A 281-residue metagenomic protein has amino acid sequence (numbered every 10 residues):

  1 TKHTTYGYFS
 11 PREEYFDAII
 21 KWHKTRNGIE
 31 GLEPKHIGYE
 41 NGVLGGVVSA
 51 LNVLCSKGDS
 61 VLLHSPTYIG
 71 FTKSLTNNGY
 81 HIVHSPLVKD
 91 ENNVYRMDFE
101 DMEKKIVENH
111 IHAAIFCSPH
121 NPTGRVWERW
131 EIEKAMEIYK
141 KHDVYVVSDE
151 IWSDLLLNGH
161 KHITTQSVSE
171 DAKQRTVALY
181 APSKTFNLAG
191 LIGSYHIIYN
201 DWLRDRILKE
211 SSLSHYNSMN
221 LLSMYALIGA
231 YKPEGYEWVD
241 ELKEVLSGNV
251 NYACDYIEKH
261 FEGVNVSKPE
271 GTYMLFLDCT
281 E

Functional and structural regions predicted by a protein language model:
T1-G42, S49, P233: N-terminal small-domain helix-loop-helix segment of the aminotransferase-like
I19, I37, V61-L62, L75 (+10 more regions): Generic structural signal for small/hydrophobic residues in well-ordered secondary structure, especially within
V53-L75: Conserved PLP-anchoring active-site segment centered on the Schiff-base-forming lysine
D59, Y80, Y139-Y145, K173-Q174: A short helix->loop->beta-strand "cap" motif at the edges of active sites that frequently abuts
N77-V83: A short helix-loop-beta submotif of the ANL/AMP-binding
K89-K161: Active-site phosphate-binding strand-loop segment of PLP-dependent enzymes
S167-S247, C254-D255, K259: Conserved core segment of the aminotransferase class I/II
I228, E244-C254, N265-C279: Conserved glycine-rich beta-strand-loop-beta hairpin in the small C-terminal domain of fold type I
